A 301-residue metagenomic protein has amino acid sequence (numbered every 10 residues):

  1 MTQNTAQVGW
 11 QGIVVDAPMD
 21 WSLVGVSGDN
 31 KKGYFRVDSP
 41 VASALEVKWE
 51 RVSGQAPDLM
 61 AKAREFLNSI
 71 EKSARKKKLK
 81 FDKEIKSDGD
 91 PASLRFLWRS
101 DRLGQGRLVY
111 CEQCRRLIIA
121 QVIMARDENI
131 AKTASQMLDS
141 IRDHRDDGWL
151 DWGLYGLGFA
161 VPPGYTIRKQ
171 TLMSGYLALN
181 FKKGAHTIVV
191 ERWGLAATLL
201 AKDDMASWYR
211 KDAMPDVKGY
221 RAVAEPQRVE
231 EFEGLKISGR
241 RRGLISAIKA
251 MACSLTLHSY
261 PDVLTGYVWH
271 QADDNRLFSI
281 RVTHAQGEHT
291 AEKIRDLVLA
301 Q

Functional and structural regions predicted by a protein language model:
M1-Q301: N-terminal targeting sequences that direct proteins away from the cytosol to non-cytosolic compartments
